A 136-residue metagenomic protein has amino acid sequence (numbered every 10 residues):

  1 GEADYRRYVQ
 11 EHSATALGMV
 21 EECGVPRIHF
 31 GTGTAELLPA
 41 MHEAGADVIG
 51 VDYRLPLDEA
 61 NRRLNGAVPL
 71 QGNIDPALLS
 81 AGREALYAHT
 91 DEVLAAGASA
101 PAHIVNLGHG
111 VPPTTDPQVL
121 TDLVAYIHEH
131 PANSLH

Functional and structural regions predicted by a protein language model:
G1-H136: Active-site loop segments of alpha/beta catalytic cores
